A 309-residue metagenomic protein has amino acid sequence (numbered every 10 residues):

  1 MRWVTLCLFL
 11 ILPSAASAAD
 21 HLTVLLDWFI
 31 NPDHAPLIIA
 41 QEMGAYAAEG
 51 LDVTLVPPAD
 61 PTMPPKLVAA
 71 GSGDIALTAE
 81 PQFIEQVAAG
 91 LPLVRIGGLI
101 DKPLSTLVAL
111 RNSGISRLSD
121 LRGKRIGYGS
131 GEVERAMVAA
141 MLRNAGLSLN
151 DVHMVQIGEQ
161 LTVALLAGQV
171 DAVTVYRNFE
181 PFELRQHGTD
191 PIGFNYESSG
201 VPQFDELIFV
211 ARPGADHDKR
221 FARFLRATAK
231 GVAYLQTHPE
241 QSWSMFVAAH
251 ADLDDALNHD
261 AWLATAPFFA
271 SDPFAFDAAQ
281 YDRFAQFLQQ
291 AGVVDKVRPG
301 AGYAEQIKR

Functional and structural regions predicted by a protein language model:
M1-V4: Positively charged n-region of N-terminal signal peptides that target proteins for export
P13-A16: N-terminal signal peptide c-region/cleavage motif recognized by signal peptidases
H21-I157, T162-A167, D171-N178, F194 (+1 more regions): Short, glycine-/small- and polar/acidic-enriched structural segments that line small-molecule recognition paths
D33, L99-A109, T189-G214, L225 (+2 more regions): Periplasmic-binding protein-like
A45-A48, N144-L149, G188-T189, K219 (+2 more regions): Short helix-capping segments at alpha-helix termini
P81, Q160-H250: Pocket-lining segment of extracytoplasmic ligand-binding domains
H217-V293: Secondary-structure end/capping motifs
A285-R309: C-terminal solvent-exposed extensions
